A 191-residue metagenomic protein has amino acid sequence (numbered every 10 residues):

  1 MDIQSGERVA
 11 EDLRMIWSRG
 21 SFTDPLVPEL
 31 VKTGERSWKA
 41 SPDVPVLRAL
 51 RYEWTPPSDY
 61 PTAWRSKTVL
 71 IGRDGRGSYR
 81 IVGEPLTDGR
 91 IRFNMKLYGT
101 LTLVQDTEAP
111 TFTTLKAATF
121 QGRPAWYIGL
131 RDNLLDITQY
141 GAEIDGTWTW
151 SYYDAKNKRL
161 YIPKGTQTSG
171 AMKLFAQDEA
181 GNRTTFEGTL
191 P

Functional and structural regions predicted by a protein language model:
M1-A10, D59-K67, G72-Q139, W148 (+3 more regions): Proteolytic cleavage junctions
D2-D24: Predominantly extracellular/luminal regions of secreted and cell-surface proteins, especially disulfide-bonded
D12, E35, A49-R51, D88-R92 (+3 more regions): Intrinsic-disorder/low-complexity, polar/charged segments enriched in Ser/Thr/Lys/Arg/Asp/Glu/Gln
D24-V69, R73-D74: Proteolytic processing hotspots in large secreted/extracellular or virion-associated proteins and select intracellular
K96-Y98, Q167-A171: Extracellular Ig-like/FN3 beta-sandwich strand-entry sites
L174-A176: Conserved structural position at the C-terminal beta-strand of extracellular beta-sandwich adhesion modules
R183-P191: Edge beta-strands of extracellular beta-sandwich domains
